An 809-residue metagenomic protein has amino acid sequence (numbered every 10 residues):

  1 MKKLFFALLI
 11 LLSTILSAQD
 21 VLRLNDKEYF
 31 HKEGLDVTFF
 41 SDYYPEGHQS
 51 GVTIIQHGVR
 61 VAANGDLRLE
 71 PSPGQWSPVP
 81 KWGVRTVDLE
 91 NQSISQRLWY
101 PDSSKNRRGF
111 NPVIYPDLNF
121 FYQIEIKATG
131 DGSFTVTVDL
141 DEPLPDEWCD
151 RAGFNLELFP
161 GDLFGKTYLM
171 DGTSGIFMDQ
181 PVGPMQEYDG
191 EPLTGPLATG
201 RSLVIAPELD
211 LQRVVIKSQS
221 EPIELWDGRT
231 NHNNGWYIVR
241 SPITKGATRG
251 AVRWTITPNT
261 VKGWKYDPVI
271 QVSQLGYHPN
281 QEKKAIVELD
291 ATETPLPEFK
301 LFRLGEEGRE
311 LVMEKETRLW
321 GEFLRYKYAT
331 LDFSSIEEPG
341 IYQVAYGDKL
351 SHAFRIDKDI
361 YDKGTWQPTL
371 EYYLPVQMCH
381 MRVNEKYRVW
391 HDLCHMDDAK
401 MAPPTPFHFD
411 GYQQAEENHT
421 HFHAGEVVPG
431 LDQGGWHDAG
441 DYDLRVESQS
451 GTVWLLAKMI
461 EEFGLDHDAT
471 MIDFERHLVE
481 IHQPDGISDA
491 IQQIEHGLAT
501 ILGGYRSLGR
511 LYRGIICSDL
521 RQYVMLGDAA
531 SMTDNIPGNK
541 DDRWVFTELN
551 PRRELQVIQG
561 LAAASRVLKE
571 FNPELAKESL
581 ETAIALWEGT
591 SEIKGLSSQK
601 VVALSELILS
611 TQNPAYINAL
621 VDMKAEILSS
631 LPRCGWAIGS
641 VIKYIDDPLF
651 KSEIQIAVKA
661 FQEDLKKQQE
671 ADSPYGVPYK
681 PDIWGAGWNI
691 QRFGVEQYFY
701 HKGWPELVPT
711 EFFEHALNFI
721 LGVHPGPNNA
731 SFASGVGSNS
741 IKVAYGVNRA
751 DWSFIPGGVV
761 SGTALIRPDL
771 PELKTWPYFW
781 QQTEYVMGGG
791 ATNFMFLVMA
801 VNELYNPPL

Functional and structural regions predicted by a protein language model:
L4-S13: Sec-dependent N-terminal signal peptides
Q19-L89, Y188-L193, S202: Beta-strand-rich N-terminal accessory domains
P71-P143: Extended, loop-rich substrate-binding clefts of extracytoplasmic carbohydrate-active enzymes
T135-G175, D348-I360: Acidic (Asp/Glu-rich), glycine- and aromatic
D162-L169, G263-E282, S351-V389: Low-complexity, Pro/Ser/Thr- and charge-rich linker/hinge segments at domain boundaries
G190-L211, P222, L275, K283-L350 (+8 more regions): Aromatic (Trp/Tyr) and acidic
T199-W264, V801: Beta-strand-rich recognition/accessory modules
R476-Q493: Acidic, glycine-anchored loop motifs typical of Ca2+
